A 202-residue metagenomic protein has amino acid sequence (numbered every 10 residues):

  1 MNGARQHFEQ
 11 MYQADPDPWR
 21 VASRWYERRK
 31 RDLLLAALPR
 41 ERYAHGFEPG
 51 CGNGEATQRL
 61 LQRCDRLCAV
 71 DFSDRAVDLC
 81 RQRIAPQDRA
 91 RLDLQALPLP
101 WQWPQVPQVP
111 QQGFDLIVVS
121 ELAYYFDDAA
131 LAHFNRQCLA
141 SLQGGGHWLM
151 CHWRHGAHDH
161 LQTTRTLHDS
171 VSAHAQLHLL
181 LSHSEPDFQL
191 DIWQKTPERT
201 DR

Functional and structural regions predicted by a protein language model:
M1-P49, N53-P110, F126-Q143, H147-R202: Class I (Rossmann-like) S-adenosyl-L-methionine-dependent methyltransferase catalytic domain, capturing the SAM-binding
V118: A conserved beta-strand element that flanks and buttresses the S-adenosyl-L-methionine
L122: Hydrophobic adenine-recognition pocket in adenosine-nucleotide-binding enzymes
